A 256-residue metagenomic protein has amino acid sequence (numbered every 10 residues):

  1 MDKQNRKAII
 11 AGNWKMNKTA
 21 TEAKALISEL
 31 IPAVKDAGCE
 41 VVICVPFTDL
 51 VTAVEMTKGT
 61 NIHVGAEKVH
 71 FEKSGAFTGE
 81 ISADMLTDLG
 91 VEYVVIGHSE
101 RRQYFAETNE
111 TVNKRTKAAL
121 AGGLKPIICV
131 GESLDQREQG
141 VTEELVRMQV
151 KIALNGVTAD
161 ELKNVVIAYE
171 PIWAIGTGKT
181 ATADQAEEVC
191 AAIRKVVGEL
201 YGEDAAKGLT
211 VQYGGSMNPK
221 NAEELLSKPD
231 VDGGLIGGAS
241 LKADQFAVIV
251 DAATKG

Functional and structural regions predicted by a protein language model:
M1-G256: Active-site loop-to-helix "anion-binding N-cap" substructures in soluble metabolic enzymes
